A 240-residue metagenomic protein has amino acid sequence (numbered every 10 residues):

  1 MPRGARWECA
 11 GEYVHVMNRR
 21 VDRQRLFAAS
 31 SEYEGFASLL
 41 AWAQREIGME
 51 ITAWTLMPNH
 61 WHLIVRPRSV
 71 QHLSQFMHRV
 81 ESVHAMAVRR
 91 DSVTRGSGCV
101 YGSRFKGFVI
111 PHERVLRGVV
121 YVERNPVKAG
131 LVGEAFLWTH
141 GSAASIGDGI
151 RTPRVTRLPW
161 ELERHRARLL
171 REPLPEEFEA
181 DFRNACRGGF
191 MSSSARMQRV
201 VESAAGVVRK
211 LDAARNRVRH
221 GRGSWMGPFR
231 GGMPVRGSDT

Functional and structural regions predicted by a protein language model:
M1-M57, R66-T240: Short Pro-Cys-Gly-centered "Cys-loop" motif that presents a nucleophilic cysteine in a tight turn
H62-I64: N-terminal functional module of multi-domain proteins
